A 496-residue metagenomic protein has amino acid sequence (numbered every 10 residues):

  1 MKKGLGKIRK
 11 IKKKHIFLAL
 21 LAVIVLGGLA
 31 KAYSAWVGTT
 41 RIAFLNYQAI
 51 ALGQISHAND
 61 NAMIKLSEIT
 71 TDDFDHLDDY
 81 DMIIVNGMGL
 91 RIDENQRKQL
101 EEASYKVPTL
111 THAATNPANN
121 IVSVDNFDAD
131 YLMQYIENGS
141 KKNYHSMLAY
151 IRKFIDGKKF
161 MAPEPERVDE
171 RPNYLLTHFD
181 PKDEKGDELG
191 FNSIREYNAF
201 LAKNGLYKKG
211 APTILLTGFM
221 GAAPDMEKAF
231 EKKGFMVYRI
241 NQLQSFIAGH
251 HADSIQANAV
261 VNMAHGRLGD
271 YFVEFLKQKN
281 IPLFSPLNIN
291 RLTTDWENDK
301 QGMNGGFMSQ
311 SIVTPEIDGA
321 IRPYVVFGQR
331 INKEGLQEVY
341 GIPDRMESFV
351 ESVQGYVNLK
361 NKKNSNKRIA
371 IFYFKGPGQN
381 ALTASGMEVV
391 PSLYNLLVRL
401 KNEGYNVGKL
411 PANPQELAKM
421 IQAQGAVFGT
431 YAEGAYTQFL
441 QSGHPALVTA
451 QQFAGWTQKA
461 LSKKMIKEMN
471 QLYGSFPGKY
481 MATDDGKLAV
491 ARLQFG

Functional and structural regions predicted by a protein language model:
K2-G496: An N-terminal assembly and electron-transfer interface module characteristic of large anaerobic redox and radical
